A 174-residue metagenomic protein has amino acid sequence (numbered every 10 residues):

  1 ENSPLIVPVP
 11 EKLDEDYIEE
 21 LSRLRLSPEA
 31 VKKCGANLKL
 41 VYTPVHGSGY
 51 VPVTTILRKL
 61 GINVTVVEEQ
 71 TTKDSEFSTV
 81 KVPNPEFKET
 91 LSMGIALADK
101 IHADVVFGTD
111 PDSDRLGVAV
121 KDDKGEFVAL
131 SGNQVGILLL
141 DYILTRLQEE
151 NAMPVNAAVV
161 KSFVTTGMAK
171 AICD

Functional and structural regions predicted by a protein language model:
E1-S92, L97-A98: Gly/Ser/Thr-enriched, mixed-charge loops and adjacent short helices that form phosphate/oxyanion-binding elements
N2-V9, D122-D174: Proline/glycine-rich low-complexity loops and linkers
A30-K39, H102, E149-A157: Short, surface-exposed connector motifs at secondary-structure boundaries
K39-T43, T65-V66, V105-G108, R115-A119 (+2 more regions): Structured core elements
P44-Y50, S113-R115, V164-G167: Gly/Ser/Thr-rich loops at beta-strand to alpha-helix junctions that form or flank small-molecule/cofactor-binding
V51-I56, E76-V80, L116-D122, Y142 (+1 more regions): Short acidic, glycine/serine/threonine-rich loops at helix termini
L97-G125, I172: Glycine-rich phosphate-binding loop
